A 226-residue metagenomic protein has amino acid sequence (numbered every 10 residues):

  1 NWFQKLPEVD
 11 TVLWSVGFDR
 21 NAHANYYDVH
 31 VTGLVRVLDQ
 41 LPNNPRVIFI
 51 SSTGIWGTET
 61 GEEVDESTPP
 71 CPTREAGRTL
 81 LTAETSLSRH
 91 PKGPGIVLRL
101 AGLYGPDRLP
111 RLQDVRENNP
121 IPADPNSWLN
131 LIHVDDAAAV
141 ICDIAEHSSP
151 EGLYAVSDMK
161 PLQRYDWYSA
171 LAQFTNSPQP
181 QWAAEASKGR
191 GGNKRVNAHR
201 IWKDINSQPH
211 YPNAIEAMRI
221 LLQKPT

Functional and structural regions predicted by a protein language model:
P7-I48, T82: NAD(P)-cofactor binding segment of oxidoreductase domains
S15, V47-T53, L98-A101: SDR active-site strand-loop-helix element
V35-E75: Conserved Rossmann-fold NAD(P)-dependent oxidoreductase catalytic core, especially the SDR/UDP-sugar
T60-V97: Catalytic helix-loop patch of NAD(P)-dependent Rossmann-fold dehydrogenases
L81, G93-P94, L103-E117, D143-Y154 (+1 more regions): Glycine/proline-rich active-site loop of Rossmann-fold NAD(P)-dependent oxidoreductases
R108-Q113, A123-A145: Substrate-positioning beta->alpha
V140-G192: Mid/C-terminal beta-alpha module of Rossmann-like enzyme folds, strongest in SDR-family dehydrogenases/epimerases
E146, G189-T226: C-terminal amphipathic/interface module of NAD(P)-dependent oxidoreductases and related NAD-binding regulators
